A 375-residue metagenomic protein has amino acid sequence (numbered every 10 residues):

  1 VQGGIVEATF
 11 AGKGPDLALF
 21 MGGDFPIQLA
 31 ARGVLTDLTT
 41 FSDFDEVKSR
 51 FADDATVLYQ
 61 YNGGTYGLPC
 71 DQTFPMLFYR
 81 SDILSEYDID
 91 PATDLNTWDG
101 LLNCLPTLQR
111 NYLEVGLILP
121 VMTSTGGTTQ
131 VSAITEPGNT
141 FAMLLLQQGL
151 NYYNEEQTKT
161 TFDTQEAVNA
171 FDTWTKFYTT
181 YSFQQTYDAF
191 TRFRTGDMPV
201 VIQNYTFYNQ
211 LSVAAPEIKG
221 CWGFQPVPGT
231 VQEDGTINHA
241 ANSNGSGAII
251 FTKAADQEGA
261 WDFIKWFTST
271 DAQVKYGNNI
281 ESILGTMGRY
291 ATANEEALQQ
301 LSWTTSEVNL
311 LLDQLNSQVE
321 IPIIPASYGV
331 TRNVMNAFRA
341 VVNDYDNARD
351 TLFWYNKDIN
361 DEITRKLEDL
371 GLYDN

Functional and structural regions predicted by a protein language model:
V1-D24, T191: Early extracytoplasmic/lumenal segment of secretory-pathway proteins
Q2, M21-M76, E136-P137, W222-P228 (+3 more regions): Hinge/lid segment of periplasmic solute-binding proteins
D16-L19, P199-N204: Paired acidic/hydrophobic, glycine-rich loop segments that form the ligand-binding mouth/hinge of periplasmic-binding
D24-L29, Y205-K219: A ligand-binding cleft/hinge motif common to bilobed small-molecule-binding domains
Y61-C70, P75, D99-K159, M198: Extracytoplasmic/periplasmic solute-binding protein
Y87, V168, D172-S182, A214-I283: Extracytoplasmic/periplasmic substrate-recognition and gating elements
L102-T107, L144, E155-Q185, V227-T230: Glycine-centered hinge/linker elements that transmit conformational signals in sensory and ligand-binding systems
Q225-G229, N278-N336, A340, D369-N375: Long, aromatic- and glycine/proline-rich binding clefts that accommodate carbohydrate-like moieties
